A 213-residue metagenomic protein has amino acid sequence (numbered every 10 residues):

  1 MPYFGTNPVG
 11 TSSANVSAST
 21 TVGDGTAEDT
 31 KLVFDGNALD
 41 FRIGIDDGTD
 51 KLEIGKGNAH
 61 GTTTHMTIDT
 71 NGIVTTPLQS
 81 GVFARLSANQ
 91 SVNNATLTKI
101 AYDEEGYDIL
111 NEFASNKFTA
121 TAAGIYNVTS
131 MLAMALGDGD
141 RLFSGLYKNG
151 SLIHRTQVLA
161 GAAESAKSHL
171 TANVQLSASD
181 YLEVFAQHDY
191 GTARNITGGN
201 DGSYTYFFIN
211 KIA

Functional and structural regions predicted by a protein language model:
Y3, N7-T63, S80, A88-N89 (+6 more regions): Self-maturation zones of extracellular/virion spikes and adhesins
T49-D50, G72-V74, G124, D180: Structural signal for glycine-centered tight turns and loop->strand junctions in beta-sheet-rich domains
I73-D140, L152-L159, A163, T192-A213: Terminal (often C-terminal
T121-A123, Y147-S151, V174-Y181: A short, structured loop/turn motif at beta-sheet edges
G124-M134, S168-L170, D180-Q187: Extracellular beta-strand-rich recognition modules
A163-S177: Beta-strand-rich ligand-recognition modules
